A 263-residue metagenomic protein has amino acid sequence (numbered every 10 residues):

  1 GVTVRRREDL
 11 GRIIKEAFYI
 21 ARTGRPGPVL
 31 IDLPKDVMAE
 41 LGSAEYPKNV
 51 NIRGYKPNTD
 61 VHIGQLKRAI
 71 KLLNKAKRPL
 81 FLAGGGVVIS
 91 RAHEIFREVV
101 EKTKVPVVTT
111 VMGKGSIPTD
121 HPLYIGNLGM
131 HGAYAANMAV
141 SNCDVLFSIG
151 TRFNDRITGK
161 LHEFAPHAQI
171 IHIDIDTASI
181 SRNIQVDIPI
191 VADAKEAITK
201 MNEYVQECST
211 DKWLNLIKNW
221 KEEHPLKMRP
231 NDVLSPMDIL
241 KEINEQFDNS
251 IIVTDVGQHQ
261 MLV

Functional and structural regions predicted by a protein language model:
G1-K48, A69-L72, N137-Q169, K200 (+2 more regions): Structural signature of the thiamine diphosphate
R6, P34-D36, G85-G86, M112-G113 (+1 more regions): Short, ordered loop/turn segments at secondary-structure junctions
E8, A44, K71, H167-Q258: Phosphate/pyrophosphate-binding active-site segments
D32, V105-V111, I171-D174: Short internal beta-strands
K35-G64, K212-W213: Aromatic-enriched
E40-Y46, R91-I95, P118-L123, I157-L161 (+3 more regions): Short acidic, glycine/serine/threonine-rich loops at helix termini
V61, R68-L146, E245-V263: Anionic-ligand anchoring segments at beta-strand to alpha-helix junctions in alpha/beta enzyme folds, i.e., glycine
I95-T103, T158-T177: A short, gly/pro- and small-residue-rich
